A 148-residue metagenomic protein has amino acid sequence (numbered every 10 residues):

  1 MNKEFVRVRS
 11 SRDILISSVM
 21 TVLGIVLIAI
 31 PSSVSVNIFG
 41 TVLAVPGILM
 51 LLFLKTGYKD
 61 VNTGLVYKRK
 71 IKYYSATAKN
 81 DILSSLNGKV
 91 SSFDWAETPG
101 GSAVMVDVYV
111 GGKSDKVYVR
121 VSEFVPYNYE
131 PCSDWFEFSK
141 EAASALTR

Functional and structural regions predicted by a protein language model:
N2-V19: Juxtamembrane interface helix immediately N-terminal to a transmembrane segment
R7-S11, T41-Y73: Transmembrane-cytosolic junction motif
L15-I16, A29-P46: Hydrophobic alpha-helical transmembrane segments
V19-L27: Hydrophobic, membrane-inserted alpha-helices
V26-S33, M50-L54: Short hydrophobic alpha-helical membrane-anchoring segments
Y58-M105: Cytosolic juxtamembrane segments of membrane proteins
D107-G111: Extended acidic/polar alpha-helical scaffold segments
K113-R148: A membrane-cytosol interface segment of integral membrane proteins
